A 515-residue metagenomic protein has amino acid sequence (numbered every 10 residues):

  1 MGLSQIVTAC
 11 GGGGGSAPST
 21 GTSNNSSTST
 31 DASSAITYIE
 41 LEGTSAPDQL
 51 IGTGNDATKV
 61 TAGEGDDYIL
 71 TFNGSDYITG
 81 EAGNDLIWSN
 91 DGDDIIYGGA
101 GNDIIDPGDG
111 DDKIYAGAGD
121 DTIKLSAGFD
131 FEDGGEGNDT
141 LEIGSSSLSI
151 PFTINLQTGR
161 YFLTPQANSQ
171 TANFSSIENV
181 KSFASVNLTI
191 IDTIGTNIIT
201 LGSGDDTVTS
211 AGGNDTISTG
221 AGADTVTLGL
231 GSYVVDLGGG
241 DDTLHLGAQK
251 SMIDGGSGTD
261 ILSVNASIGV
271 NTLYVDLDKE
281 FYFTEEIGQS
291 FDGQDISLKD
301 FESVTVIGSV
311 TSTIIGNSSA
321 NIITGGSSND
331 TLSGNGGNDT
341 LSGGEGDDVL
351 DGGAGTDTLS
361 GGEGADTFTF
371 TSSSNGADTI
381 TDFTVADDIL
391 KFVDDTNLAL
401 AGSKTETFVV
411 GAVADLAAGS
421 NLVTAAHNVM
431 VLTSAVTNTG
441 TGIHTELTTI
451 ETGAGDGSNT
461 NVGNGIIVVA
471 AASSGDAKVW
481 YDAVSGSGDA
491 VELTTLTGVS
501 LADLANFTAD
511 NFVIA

Functional and structural regions predicted by a protein language model:
L3, G11-Q49, D56-T58, D66 (+12 more regions): GD-rich hexapeptide-repeat beta-solenoids
I39, D48-Q49, T58, D67 (+32 more regions): Solenoid scaffold repeats with emphasis on beta-solenoid/beta-helix
E42-G43, G52-T53, T61-A62, T71 (+27 more regions): Glycine-centered beta-turn/loop sites at beta-strand termini
A46, N55, G65, G74 (+30 more regions): Disulfide-stabilized cysteine-rich extracellular repeat microdomains
G117-A118, T140, G220, L230 (+2 more regions): Short, basic/low-complexity N-terminal boundary segments at the transition from targeting/disordered tails
S147-T153, R160, G269-T272, T367-A515: Acidic glycine/aspartate-rich repeat arrays in secreted/surface proteins
N168-S176, D292-D300, F383-A386, A505-F507: Extracellular interaction modules
